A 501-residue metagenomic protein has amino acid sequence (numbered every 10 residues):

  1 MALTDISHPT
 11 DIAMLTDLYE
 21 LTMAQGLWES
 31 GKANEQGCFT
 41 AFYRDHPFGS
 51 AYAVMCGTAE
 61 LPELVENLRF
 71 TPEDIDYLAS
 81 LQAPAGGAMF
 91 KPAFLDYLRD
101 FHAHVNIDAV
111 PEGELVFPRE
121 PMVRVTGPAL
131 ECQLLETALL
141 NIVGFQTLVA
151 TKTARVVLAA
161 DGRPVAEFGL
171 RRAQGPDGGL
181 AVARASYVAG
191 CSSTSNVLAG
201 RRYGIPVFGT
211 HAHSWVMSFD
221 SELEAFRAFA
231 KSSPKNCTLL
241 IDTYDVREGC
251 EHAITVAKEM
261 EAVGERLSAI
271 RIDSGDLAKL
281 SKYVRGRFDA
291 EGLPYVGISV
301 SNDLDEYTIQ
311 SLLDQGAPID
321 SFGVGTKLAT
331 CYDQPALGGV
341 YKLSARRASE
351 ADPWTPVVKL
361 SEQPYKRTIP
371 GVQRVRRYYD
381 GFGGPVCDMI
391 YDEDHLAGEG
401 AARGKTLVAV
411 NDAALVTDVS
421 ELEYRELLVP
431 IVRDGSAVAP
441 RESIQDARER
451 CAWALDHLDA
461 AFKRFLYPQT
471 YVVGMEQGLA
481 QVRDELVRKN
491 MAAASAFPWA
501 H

Functional and structural regions predicted by a protein language model:
A2-C38, R44-P47, P84, M89 (+8 more regions): Buried, small/hydrophobic-residue-enriched core segments of structured protein domains
A2-T40, R44, F48-S50, E291 (+2 more regions): Gly/Ser/Thr/Ala-enriched C-terminal appendages of enzymes
G37-R99: N-terminal, Lys/Arg-enriched amphipathic/low-complexity engagement segments that precede the first folded domain
G57, D242, M475-E476: Helix N-cap / beta->alpha transition motif
L61-V65, L139, F229, L343 (+1 more regions): Generic hydrophobic, helix-prone segments enriched in Leu/Val/Ile
V65-L68, L78, G200, F288 (+1 more regions): Hydrophobic alpha-helix position signal
